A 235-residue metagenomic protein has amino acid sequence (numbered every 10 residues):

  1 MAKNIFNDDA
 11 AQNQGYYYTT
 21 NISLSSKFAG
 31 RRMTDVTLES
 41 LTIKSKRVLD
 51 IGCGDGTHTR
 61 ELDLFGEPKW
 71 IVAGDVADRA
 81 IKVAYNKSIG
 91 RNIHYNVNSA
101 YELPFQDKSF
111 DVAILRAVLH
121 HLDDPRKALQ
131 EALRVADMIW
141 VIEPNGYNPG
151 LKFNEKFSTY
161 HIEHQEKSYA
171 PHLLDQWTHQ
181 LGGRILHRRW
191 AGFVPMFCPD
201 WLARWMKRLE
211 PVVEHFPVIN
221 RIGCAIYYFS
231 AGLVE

Functional and structural regions predicted by a protein language model:
M1-T42, E61: Conserved class I S-adenosyl-L-methionine
D55-E102: Class I SAM-dependent methyltransferase SAM/SAH-binding core
I114: A conserved beta-strand element that flanks and buttresses the S-adenosyl-L-methionine
L122-E131, V135: A short, conserved alpha-helix within the catalytic core of class I
A136-P144: Conserved beta-strand signature within the Rossmann-like core of class I S-adenosyl-L-methionine
N145-H164: Short, glycine-/aromatic-enriched active-site segment of Class I SAM-dependent methyltransferases
K156, H187-E235: A C-terminal cap/extension of S-adenosyl-L-methionine-dependent methyltransferases that defines the acceptor-substrate
E166-G183: Short alpha-helix
